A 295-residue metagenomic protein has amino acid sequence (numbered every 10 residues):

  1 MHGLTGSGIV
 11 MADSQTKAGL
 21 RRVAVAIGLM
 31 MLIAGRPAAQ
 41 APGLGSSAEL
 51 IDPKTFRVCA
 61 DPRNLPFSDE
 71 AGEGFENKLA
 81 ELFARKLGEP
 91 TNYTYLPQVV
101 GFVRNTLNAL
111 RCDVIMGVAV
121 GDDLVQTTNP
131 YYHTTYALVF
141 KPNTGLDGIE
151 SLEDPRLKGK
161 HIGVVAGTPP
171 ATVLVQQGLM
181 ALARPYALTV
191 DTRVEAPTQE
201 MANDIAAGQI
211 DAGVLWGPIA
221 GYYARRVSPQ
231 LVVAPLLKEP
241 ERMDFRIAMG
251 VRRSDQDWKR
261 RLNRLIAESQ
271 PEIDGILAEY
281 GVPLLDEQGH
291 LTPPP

Functional and structural regions predicted by a protein language model:
A24-A34: Bacterial N-terminal signal peptides
Q40-G43, P169-V190, V232, R264-P295: Ligand-binding clefts/hinges and TM-proximal coupling segments of bilobed small-molecule sensing domains
A41-D123, T192-E195, E279-Y280: Extracytoplasmic small-molecule ligand-binding "clamshell" domains of the periplasmic binding protein/Venus flytrap
R57, P62-P66, E70-R85, L138-P197 (+1 more regions): Bilobed "Venus flytrap"/periplasmic-binding protein-like clamshell domains and structurally analogous long
V58, F83, T106-N108, P155 (+3 more regions): Hydrophobic residues within well-ordered alpha-helices
D61-P62, H133-G145, R225-I266, V282-P295: Periplasmic-binding protein-like
E81, R85-K86, P90-R156, G167 (+2 more regions): Acidic, polar ligand-binding/catalytic clefts
E89-P90, N108-G117, K160-H161, E200-M201 (+3 more regions): Alpha-to-beta junction loops
